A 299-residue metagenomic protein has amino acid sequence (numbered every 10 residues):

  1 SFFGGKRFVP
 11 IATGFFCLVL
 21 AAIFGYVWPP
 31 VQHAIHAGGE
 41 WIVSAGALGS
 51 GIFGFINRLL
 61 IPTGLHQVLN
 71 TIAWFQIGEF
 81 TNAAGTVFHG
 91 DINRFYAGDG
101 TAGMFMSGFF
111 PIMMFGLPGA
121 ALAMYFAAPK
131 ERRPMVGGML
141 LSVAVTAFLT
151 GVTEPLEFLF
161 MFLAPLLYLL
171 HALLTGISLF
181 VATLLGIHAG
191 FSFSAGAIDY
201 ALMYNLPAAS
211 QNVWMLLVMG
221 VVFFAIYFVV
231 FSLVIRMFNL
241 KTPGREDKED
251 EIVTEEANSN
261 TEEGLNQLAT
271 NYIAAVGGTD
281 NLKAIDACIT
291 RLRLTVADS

Functional and structural regions predicted by a protein language model:
S1-W74, L202-M203, S210, W214-F224 (+1 more regions): Signature of multi-pass transmembrane helix bundles
F2-K6, T13-C17, I42, G46 (+9 more regions): Alpha-helical transmembrane segments of multi-pass membrane proteins, especially transporters and channels
A12, Y125-A127, M161, I285-A287 (+1 more regions): Generic beta-strand/beta-sheet core signal
W28-E131: Helix-loop-helix hairpins and the membrane-proximal interhelical loops of multi-pass alpha-helical transport proteins
A37, W41-S50, F180-T183, A287-D298: Hydrophobic alpha-helical transmembrane segments and immediately flanking/interface helices in integral membrane
A83-A102, P118-A121, F126, S142-V143 (+2 more regions): Transmembrane alpha-helical segments and their short flanking loops that form helix-hairpins/helix-helix interfaces
S107-G108, P129-P134, L141-V145, G190: Short, amphipathic, aromatic/basic-enriched membrane-interface segments that mark the entry/exit of transmembrane
I235-D298: Non-transmembrane accessory domains of multi-pass membrane transporters/channels
